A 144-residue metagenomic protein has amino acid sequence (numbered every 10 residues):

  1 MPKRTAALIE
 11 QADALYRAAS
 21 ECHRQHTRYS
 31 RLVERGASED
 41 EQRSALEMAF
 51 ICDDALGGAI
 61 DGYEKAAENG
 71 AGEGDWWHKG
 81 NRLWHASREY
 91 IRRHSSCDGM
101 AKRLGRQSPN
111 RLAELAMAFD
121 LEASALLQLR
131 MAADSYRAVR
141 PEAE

Functional and structural regions predicted by a protein language model:
T5-I9, Y16: Terminal alpha-helical segments
E10, E21-E144: Long, low-complexity or tandemly repetitive, helically biased scaffold regions used for multimeric assembly/adhesion
